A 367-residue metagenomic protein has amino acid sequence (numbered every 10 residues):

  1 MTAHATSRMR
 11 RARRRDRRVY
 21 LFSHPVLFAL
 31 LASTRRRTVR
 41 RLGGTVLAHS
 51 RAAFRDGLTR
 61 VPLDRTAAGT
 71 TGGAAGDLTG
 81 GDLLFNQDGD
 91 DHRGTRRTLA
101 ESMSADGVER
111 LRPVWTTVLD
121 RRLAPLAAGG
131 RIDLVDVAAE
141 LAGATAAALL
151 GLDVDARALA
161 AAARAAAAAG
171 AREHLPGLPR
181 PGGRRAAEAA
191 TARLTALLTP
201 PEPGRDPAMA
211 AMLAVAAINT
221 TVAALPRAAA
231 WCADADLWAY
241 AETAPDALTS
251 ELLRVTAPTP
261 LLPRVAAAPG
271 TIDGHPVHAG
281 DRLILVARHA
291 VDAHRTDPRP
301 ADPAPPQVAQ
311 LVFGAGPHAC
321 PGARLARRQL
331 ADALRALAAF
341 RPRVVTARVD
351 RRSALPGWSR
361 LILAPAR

Functional and structural regions predicted by a protein language model:
M1-R367: Cytochrome P450
